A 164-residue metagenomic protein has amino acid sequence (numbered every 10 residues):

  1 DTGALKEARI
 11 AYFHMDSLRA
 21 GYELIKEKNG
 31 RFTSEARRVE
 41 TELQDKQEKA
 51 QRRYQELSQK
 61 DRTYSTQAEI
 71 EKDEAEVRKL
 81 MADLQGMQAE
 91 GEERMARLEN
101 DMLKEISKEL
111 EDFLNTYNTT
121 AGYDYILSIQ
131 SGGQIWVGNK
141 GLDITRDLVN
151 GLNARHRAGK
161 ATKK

Functional and structural regions predicted by a protein language model:
D1-K164: Amphipathic, charged alpha-helical segments and their helix-to-coil junctions in extracytoplasmic/peripheral assemblies
